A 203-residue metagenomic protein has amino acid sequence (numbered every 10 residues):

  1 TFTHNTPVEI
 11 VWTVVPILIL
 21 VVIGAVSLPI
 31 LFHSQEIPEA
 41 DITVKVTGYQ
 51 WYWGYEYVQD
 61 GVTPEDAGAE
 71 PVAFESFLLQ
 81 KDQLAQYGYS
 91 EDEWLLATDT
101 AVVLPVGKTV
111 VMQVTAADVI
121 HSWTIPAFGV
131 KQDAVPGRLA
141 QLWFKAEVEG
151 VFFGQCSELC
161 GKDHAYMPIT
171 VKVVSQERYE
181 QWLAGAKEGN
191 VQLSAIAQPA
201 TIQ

Functional and structural regions predicted by a protein language model:
T1-Q203: Non-transmembrane, membrane-proximal soluble domains of secreted or membrane proteins
